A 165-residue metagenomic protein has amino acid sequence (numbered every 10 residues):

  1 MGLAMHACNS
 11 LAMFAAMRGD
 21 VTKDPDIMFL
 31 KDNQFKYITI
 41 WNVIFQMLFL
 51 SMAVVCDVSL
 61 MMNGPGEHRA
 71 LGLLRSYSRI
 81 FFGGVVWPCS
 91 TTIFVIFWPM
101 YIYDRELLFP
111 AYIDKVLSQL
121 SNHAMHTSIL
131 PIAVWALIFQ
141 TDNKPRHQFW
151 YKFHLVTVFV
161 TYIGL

Functional and structural regions predicted by a protein language model:
M1-L165: Aromatic-rich, lipid-facing transmembrane alpha helices and their immediate juxtamembrane interface loops in integral
